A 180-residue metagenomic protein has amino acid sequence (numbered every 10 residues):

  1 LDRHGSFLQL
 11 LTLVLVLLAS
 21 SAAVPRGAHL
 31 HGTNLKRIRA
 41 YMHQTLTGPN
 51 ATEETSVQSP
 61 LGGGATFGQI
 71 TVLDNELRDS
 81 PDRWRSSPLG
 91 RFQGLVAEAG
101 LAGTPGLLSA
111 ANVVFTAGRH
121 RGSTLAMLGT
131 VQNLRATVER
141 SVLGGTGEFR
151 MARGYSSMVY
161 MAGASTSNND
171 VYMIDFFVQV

Functional and structural regions predicted by a protein language model:
L1-L125, R153, V159, D170-M173: Extracellular or lumenal secretory-pathway regions
S109-A110, L128-V180: Compact beta-sheet-dominated globular domain cores
